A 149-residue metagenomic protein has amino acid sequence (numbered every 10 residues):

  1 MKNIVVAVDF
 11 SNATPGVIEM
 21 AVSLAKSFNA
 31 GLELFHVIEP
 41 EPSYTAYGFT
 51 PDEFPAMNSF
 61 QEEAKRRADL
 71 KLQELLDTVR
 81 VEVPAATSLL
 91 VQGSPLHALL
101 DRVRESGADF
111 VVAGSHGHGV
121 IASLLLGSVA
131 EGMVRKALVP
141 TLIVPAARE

Functional and structural regions predicted by a protein language model:
K2-F54: Small/aliphatic-rich secondary-structure junction motif
S27, E74-V111, R148-E149: Structural beta-alpha unit
F35, T87-V91, L142: General small-molecule cofactor/ligand-binding pocket signal
E41-P42, A98, V120: Generic structural signal for helix capping and beta-alpha/helix-loop junctions
F49-E53, E105-S106, V129-A130: Short, hinge-like loop/turn segments at secondary-structure boundaries
F54-L70: A short acidic, glycine-rich active-site loop that binds or catalyzes chemistry on phosphate/adenosine moieties
F110-G132: Glycine-rich, Arg-bearing micro-motifs that act as flexible, cationic patches
V139-A147: Short, flexible loop segments at boundaries between secondary-structure elements
